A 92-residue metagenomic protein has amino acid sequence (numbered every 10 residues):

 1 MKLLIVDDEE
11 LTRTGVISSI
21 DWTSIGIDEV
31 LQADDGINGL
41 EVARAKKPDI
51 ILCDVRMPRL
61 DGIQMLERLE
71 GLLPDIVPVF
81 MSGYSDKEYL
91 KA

Functional and structural regions predicted by a protein language model:
M1, I27-D28, I76: A structural micro-motif
M1-T12, V16-I17, I51: Conserved acidic segment of CheY-like receiver
E9-E10, L31, R44, V55: Short, aliphatic-rich N-terminal leader segments that are intrinsically disordered or form a weak/amphipathic helix
G15, S19-T23, V42: Alpha-helical interaction/dimerization surfaces of two-component signaling modules
W22-G26, L72-P74: Short helix-capping segments at alpha-helix termini
S24-V30, K46: A generic structural motif
V30-I37: Conserved Asp/Asn-Gly motif in the active-site loop of CheY-like receiver
L40-E41, A45-A92: CheY-like receiver
